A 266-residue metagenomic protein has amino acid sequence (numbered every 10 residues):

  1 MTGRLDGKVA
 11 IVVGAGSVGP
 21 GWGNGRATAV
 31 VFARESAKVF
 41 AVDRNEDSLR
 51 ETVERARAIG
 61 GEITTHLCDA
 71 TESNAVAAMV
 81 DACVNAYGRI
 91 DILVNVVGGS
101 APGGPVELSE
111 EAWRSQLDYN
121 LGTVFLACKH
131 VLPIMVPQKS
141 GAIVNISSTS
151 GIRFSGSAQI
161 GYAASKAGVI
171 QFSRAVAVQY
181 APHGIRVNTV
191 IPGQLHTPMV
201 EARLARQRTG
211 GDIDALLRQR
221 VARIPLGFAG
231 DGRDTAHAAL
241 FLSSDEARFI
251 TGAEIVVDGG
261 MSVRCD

Functional and structural regions predicted by a protein language model:
G3-F40: Canonical Rossmann dinucleotide-binding motif of NAD(H)/NADP(H)-dependent dehydrogenases/reductases, specifically
D6, R153, A239-L240, T251-D266: Short C-terminal tail/terminal secondary-structure segment of NAD(P)H-dependent dehydrogenase/reductase domains
G104-V106, A112-L117, R220: Substrate-binding pocket helix/loop in short-chain dehydrogenase/reductase
C128, S165, S173: Active-site helix of classical SDR
S148: Residue(s) in the substrate-gating loop at a strand-loop-helix junction that position the organic substrate next
A181, R186, I250-G252: Short, small/polar-rich loop/turn modules that mediate ligand/substrate recognition or access, typified
I224-T235: A conserved structural motif in NAD(P)-dependent oxidoreductases
